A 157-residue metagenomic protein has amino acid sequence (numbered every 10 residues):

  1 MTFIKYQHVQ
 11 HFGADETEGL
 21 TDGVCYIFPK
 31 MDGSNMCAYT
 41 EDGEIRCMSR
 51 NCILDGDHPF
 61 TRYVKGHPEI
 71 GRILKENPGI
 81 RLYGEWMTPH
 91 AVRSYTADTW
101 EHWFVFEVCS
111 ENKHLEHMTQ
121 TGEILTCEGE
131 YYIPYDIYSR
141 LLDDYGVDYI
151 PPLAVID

Functional and structural regions predicted by a protein language model:
M1-D157: Core nucleotide-handling region used for phosphoryl-transfer chemistry
